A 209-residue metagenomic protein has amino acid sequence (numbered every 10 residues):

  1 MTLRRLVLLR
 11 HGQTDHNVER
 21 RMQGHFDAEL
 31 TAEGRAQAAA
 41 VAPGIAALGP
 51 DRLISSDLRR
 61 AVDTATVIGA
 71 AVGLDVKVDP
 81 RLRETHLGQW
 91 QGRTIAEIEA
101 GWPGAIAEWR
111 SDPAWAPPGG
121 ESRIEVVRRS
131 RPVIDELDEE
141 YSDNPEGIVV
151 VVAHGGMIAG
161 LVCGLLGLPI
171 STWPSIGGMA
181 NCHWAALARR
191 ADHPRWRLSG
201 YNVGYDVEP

Functional and structural regions predicted by a protein language model:
M1-R4, G88-E97, E139, D143-G147 (+1 more regions): Acidic, low-complexity terminal tails and accessory targeting/binding regions of phosphate-metabolizing enzymes
V7, K77-D79, S199: General small-molecule cofactor/ligand-binding pocket signal
V7, Q13-I68, A114-R131: Loop-to-helix element that buttresses phosphate recognition and phosphoryl-transfer chemistry
H11, H154: Short, conserved phosphate/pyrophosphate- and ester-handling motifs at nucleotide-, phospho-/glycolipid
A40-I106: Phosphate-coordination/substrate-recognition cap region in phosphate-metabolizing enzymes
V67, G160-G164: Active-site signature of alpha/beta-hydrolase-fold catalytic machinery across serine- and Asp/Cys-nucleophile hydrolases
G155-A159: GST superfamily/GST-like fold recognition
